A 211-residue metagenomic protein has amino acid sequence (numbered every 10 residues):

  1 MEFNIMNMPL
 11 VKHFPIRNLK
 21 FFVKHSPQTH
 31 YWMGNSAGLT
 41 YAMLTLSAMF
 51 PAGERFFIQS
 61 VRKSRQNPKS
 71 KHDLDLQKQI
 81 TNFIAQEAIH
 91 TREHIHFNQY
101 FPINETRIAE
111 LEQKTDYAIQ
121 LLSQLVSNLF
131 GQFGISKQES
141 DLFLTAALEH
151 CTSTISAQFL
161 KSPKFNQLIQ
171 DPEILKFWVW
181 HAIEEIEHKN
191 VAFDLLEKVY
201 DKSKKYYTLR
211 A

Functional and structural regions predicted by a protein language model:
E2-A211: Non-heme di-metal
